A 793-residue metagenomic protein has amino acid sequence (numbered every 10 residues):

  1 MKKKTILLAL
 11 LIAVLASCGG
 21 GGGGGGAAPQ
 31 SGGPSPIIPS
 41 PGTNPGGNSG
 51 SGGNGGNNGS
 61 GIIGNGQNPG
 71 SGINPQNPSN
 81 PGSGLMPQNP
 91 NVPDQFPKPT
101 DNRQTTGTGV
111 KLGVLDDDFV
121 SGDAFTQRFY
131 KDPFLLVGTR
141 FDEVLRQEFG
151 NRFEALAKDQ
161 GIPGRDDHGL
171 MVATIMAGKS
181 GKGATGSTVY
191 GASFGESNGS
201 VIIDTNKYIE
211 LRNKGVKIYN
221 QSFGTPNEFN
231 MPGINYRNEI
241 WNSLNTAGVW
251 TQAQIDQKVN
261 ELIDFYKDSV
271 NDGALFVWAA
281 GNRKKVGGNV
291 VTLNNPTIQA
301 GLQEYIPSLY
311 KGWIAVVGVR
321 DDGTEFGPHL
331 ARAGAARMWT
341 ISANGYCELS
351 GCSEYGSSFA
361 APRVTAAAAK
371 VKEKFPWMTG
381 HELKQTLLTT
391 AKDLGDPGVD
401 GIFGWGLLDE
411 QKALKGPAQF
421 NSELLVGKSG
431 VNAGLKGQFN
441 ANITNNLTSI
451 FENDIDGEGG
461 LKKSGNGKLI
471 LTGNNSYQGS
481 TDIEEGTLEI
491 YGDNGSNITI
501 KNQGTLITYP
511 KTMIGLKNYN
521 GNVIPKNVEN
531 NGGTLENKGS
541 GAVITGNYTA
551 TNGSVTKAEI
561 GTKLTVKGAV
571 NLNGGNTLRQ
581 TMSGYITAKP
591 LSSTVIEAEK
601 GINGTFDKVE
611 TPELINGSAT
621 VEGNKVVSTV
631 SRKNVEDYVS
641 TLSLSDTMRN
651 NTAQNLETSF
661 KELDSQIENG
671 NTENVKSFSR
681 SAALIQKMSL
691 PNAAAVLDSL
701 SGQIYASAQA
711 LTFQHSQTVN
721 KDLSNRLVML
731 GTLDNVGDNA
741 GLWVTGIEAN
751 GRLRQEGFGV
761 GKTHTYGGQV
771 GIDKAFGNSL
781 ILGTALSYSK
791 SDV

Functional and structural regions predicted by a protein language model:
N89-V92, F96-I203, N213-G215, E228-N230 (+4 more regions): Subtilisin-like serine protease catalytic core
N91-P99, N220, A315, F375-S449 (+1 more regions): C-terminal subdomain of the subtilisin-like protease fold in secreted/lumenal serine endopeptidases
D116, N295-E373, W377: Extracellular S/T/G-rich loop segment that most often corresponds to the catalytic His/Ser-adjacent loop
G164-D167, K179, A192-S308, C352-P362: Substrate-binding/access-modulating region of protease and related hydrolase catalytic domains
W339, A343, S350, S357 (+5 more regions): Extracellular repeat-rich scaffold modules on cell surfaces
N497, L506-S592: Extracellular beta-strand/loop-rich repeat segments of large surface/secreted proteins
N552-L684: Extracellular, surface-exposed repeat/solenoid domains
E668-V793: Outer membrane beta-barrel translocator domains of Type V secretion systems
